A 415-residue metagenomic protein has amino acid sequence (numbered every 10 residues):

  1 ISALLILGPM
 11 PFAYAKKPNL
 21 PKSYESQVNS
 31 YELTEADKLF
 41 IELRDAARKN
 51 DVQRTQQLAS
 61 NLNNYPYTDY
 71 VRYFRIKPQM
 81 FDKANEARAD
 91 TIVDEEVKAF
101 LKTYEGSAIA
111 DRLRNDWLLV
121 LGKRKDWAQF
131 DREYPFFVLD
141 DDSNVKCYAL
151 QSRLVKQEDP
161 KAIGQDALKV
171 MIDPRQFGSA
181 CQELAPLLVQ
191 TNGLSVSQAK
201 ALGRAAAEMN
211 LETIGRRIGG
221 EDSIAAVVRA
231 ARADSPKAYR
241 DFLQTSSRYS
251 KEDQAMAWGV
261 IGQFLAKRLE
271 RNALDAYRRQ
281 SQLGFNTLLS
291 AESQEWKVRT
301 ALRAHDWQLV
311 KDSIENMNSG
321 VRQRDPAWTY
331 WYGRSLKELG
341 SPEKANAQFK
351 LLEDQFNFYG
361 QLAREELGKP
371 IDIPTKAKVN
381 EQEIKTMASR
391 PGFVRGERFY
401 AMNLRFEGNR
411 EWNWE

Functional and structural regions predicted by a protein language model:
I1-G8: Bacterial N-terminal signal peptides
M10-E415: Cell-wall glycan-active module
